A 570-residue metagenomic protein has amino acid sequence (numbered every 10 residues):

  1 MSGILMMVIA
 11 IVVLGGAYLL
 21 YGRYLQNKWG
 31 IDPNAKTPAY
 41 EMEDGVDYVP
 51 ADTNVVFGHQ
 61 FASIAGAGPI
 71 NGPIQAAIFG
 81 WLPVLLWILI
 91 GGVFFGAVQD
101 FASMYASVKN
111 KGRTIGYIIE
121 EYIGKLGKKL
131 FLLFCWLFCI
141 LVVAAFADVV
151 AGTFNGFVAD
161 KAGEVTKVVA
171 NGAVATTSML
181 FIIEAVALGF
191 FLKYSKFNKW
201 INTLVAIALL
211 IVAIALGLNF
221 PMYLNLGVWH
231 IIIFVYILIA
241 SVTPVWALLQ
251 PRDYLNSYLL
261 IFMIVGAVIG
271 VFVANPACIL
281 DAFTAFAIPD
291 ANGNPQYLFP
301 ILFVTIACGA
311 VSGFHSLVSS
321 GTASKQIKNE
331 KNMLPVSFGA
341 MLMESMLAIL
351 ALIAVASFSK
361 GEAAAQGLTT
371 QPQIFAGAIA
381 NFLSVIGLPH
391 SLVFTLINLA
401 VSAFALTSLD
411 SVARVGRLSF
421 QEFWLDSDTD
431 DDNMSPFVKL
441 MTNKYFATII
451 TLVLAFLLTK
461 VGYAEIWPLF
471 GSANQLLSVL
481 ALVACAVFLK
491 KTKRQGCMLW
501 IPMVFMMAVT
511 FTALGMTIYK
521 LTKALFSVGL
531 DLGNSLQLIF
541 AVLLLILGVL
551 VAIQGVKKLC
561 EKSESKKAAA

Functional and structural regions predicted by a protein language model:
M1-A17, A206-N256, I269-V273, A291-N292 (+4 more regions): A generic transmembrane alpha-helix motif of multi-pass inner-membrane proteins
S2, P69-I70, L82, L141-E164 (+12 more regions): Transmembrane helix-loop junctions in multi-pass membrane proteins
S2-L19, A76-S107, G116, A175-F181 (+5 more regions): Extracellular loop-to-transmembrane helix junctions
L14-E41, Q60, I90-G116, K193 (+2 more regions): Juxtamembrane transmembrane-helix boundary signature
G16-I70, S257, Y297, I301 (+1 more regions): Membrane-interface "cap" regions at the ends of multi-pass membrane proteins
A51-N110, E121-K125, V142, A147-V158 (+2 more regions): Membrane-interface helix-loop-helix modules in multi-pass membrane proteins
K125-I140, G339-S345, V393, E422-K460: Loop-to-transmembrane helix boundary motifs in multi-pass membrane proteins
V271-I288, G339-A378, S411: Extracellular/periplasmic helix-exit of transmembrane alpha-helices
